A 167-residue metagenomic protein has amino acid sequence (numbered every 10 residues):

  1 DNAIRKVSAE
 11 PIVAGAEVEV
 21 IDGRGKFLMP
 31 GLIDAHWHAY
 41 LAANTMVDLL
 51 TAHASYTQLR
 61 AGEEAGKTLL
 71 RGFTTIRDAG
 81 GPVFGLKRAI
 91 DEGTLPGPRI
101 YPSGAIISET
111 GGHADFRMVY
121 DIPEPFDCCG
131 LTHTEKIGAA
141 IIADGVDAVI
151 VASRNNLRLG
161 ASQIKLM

Functional and structural regions predicted by a protein language model:
D1-M29: Histidine-rich, glycine-flanked metal-binding segment
R5, A61, A65-T68, A148-V149 (+1 more regions): A short, hydrophobic secondary-structure junction motif
R5, T74-T75, S162: Short acidic/polar active-site loop segments enriched in Thr and Asp
S8-A9, D78, L166: Short beta-strand and adjacent tight-turn residues that come in two discontinuous sequence segments and form the edges
G23-R24, A79, S103-A105: Fold-independent oxyanion-binding glycine-rich loops and adjacent beta-strand/coil segments at enzyme active sites
K26-E92, T110-M118: Metal-associated gating/positioning segment near the N- to mid-region
T94-M167: Metal-coordinating catalytic core of metallo-dependent amide/deamination hydrolases
